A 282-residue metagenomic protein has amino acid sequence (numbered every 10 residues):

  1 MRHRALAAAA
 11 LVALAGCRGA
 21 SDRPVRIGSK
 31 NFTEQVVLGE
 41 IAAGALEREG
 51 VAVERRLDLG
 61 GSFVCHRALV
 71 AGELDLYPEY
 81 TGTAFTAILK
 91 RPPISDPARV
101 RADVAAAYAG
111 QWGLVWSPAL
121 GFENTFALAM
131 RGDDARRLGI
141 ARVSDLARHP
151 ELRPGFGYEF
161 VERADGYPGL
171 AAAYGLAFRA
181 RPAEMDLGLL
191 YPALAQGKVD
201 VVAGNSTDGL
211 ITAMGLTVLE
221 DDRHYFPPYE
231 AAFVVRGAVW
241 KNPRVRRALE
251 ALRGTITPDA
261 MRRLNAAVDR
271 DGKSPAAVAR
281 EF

Functional and structural regions predicted by a protein language model:
L14-G16: C-terminal motif of bacterial Sec signal peptides marking the signal peptidase cleavage site
R18-A20: Bacterial signal peptide processing site
P24-E54, L120-P192, K273-A277: Bilobed "Venus flytrap"/periplasmic-binding protein-like clamshell domains and structurally analogous long
E34, E159-A173, R244-F282: An extracytoplasmic/periplasmic, membrane-proximal ligand-sensing/linker region
D58-S62, G72-F85, V100-R101, R131 (+4 more regions): Beta->alpha turn/N-cap motifs
V70-E79, P150-R153, G169, L189 (+1 more regions): Alpha-to-beta junction loops
I88-S117, Q196-V201, L210-H224: Ligand-binding "clamshell"
F126-R136, Y229-N242: A bilobed periplasmic-binding-protein/Venus flytrap-type ligand-binding module shared by bacterial periplasmic
